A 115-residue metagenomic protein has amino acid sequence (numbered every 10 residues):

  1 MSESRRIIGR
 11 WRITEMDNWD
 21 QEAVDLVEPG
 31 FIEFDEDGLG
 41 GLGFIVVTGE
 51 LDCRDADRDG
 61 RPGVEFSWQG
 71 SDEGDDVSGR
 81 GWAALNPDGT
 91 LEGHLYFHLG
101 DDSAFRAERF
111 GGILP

Functional and structural regions predicted by a protein language model:
M1, L51-D55, G93: Intrinsically disordered, low-complexity boundary segments flanking structured domains
S2-M16, E22-A23, E28-F31, R61-P115: Beta-sheet ligand-binding and adhesion/scaffold domains
R10, Q21-R61: N-terminal glycine/threonine-rich, aromatic-flanked beta-hairpin/loop signature
